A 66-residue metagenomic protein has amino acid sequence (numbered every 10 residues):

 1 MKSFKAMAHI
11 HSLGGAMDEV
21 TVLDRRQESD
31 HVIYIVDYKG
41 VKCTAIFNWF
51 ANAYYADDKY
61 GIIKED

Functional and structural regions predicted by a protein language model:
M1-S3, I63-D66: Short intrinsically disordered terminal tails
M7-I63: Acidic, low-complexity, intrinsically disordered interaction modules
